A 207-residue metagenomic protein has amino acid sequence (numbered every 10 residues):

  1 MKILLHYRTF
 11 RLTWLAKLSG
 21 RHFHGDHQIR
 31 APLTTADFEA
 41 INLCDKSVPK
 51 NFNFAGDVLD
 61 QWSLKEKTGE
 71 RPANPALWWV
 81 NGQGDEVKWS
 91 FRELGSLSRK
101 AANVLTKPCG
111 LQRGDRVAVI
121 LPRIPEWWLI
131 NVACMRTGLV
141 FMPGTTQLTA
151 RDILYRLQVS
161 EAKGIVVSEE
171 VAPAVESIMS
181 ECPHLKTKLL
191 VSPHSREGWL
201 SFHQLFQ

Functional and structural regions predicted by a protein language model:
K2-W89, E93-P108, H184: N-lobe entry segment of adenylate-forming
A73-V132, T149-L154, S201-Q204: Conserved AMP-binding/adenylate-forming core of the ANL superfamily
N81-G84, E170-Q207: ANL superfamily adenylate-forming
Q112, K163, K186: Short acidic/polar active-site loop segments enriched in Thr and Asp
D115, T146-S177: Conserved ATP-dependent adenylate/AMP-binding module captured primarily in the ANL superfamily
M135: Anion (oxyanion) recognition and catalysis
G138: Structured binding elements
